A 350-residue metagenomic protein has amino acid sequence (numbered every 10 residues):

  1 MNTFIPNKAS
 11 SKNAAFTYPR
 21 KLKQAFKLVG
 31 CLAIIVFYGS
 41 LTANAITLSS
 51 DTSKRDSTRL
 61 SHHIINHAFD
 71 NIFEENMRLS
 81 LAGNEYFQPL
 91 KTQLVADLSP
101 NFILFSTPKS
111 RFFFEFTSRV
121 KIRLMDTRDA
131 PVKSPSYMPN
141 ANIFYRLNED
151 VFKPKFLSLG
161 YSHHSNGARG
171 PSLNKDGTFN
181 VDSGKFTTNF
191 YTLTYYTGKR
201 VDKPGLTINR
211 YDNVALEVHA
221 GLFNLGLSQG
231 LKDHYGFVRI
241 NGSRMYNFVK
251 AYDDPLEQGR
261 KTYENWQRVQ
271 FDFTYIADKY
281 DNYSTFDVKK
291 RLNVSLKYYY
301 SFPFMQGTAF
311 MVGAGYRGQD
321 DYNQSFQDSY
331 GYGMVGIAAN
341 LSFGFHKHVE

Functional and structural regions predicted by a protein language model:
M1-S61, H346-E350: Cleavable N-terminal export/targeting peptides
D51, D56-E75, T107-L292, G313-D320 (+1 more regions): Outer-membrane pore/translocation modules
L79: Glycine-rich and small/hydrophobic secondary-structure elements
A82-G83, R123: N-terminal intrinsically disordered, low-complexity regulatory domains of eukaryotic DNA/chromatin-associated proteins
G83-S106: N-terminal low-complexity, intrinsically disordered segments
Y280-E350: Predominantly the C-terminal beta-signal and adjacent terminal strand-loop region of outer-membrane beta-barrel
